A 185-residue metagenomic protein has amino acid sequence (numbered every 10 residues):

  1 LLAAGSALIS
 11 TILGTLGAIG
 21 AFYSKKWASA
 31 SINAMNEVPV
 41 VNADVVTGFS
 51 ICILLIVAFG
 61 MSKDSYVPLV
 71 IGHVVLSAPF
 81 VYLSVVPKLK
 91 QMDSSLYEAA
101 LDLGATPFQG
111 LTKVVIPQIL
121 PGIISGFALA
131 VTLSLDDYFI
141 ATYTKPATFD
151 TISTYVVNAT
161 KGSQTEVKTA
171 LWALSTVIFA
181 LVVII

Functional and structural regions predicted by a protein language model:
A4, L8, A34, V38 (+6 more regions): Residue-level signature of the transmembrane alpha-helical core of multi-pass small-molecule transporters
A4-L13, G17, A43, T112 (+5 more regions): Hydrophobic alpha-helical transmembrane segments of multipass integral membrane proteins, especially permease/channel
A4-N36, I53-V57, L111: Transmembrane-helix boundary motif in ABC transporter permease subunits
K25-A28, V86-Y97, L101, P107-V114 (+1 more regions): C-terminal transmembrane helix and the adjacent membrane-cytosol boundary/short C-terminal tail of inner/organellar
A28-S29, V45-L76, F108, T144-T148: Membrane-interfacial helix termini and adjacent extracytoplasmic/periplasmic loops of multi-pass transporters
M35-N42, L55, V70-A78, V131-L135 (+2 more regions): Hydrophobic transmembrane alpha-helices
Y82-V85, M92-S94, P107-D136: Transmembrane alpha-helices
L135-I185: Interhelical loop and adjacent transmembrane-helix boundary motif in polytopic membrane transport permeases
